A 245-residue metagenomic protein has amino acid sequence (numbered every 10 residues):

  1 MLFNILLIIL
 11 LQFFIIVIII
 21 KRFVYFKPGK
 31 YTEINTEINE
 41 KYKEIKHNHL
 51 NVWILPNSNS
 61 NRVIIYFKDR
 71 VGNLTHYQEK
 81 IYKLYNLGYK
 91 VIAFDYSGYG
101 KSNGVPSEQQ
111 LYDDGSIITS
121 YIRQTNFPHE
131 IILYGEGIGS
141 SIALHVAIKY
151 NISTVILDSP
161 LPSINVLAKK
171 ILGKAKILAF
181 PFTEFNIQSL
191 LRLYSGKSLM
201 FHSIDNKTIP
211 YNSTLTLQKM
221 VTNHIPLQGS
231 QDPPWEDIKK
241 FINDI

Functional and structural regions predicted by a protein language model:
L2-W53: An N-terminal hydrophobic leader/cap segment in hydrolases
W53-Y121, E136, S141: Membrane-embedded segments
F127-G137: Alpha/beta-hydrolase fold nucleophile elbow
L133-G135, D158, F201: Short beta-strand immediately N-terminal to the catalytic nucleophile in serine-hydrolase-like folds
S140-G196, P226, E236: Hydrolase active-site cap/lid region
L193-Y194, L199-H202, N206: Short beta-strand/loop motif that positions the catalytic acidic residue of the alpha/beta-hydrolase fold
K207-S213: Conserved alpha/beta-hydrolase "acid-adjacent" motif
L215-D237: Catalytic histidine neighborhood in serine/cysteine hydrolases with alpha/beta-hydrolase-type architecture
